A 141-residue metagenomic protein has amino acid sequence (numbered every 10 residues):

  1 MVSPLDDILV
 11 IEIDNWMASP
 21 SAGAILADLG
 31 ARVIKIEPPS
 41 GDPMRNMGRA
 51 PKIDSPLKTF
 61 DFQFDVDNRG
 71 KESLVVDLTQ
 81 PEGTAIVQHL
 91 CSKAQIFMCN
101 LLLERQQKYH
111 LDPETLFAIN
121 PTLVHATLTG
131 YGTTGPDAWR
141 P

Functional and structural regions predicted by a protein language model:
M1-P141: N-terminal helix-loop segment corresponding to the beta1-alpha1 unit of nucleotide/adenylate-binding folds
